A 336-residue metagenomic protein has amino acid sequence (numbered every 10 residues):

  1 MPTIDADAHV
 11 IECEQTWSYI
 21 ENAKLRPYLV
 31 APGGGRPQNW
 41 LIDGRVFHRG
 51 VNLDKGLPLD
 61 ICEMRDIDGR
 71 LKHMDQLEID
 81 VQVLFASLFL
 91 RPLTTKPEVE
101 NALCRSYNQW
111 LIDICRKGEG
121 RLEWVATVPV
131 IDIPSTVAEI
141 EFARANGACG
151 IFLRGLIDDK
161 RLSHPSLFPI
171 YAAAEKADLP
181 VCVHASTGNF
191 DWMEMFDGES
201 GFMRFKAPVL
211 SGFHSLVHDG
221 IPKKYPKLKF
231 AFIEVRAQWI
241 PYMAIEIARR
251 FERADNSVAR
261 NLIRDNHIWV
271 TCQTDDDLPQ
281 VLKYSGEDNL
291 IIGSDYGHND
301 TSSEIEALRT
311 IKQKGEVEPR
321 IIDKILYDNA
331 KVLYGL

Functional and structural regions predicted by a protein language model:
M1-I4, E12-V81, Q109-K117, A138-F142 (+7 more regions): Mid-to-C-terminal alpha-helical segments outside catalytic/metal-binding sites
I4-A6, V183, I233, S294: Active-site flanking residues adjacent to catalytic metal/cofactor-binding acidic residues
I11-E14, Q82-L84, L90-T95, I133 (+5 more regions): Short catalytic/ligand-binding loop motif for oxyanion handling, primarily in non-cytosolic enzymes, centered on
T16-L29, E98-L103, L167, M195 (+1 more regions): Aromatic- and acidic-residue-enriched segments that line the glycan-binding/catalytic groove of carbohydrate-active
D54-C62, L71-T94, R121-P129, C149-L153: Divalent metal-dependent hydrolysis catalytic cores, especially in the metallo-beta-lactamase
D60-D68, C104-R105, Q109, K160-P169: Aromatic- and glycine-enriched glycan-recognition loops and surfaces that form the carbohydrate-binding subsites
E63, K96, E100-Y107, D132 (+5 more regions): Residue-level preference for long, well-ordered alpha-helices that form the structural scaffold of enzyme catalytic
C115-E123, V128, P134, A138-N289: Catalytic pocket-lining loop regions of alpha/beta-barrel enzymes, especially the amidohydrolase/enolase/GH5 lineages
